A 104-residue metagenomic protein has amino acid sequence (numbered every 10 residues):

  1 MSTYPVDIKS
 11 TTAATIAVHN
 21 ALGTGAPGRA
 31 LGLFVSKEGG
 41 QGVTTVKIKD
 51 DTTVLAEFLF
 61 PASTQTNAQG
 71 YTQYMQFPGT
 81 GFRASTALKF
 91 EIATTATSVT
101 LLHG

Functional and structural regions predicted by a protein language model:
Y4-P27, E38-V46, D51, T66-A68 (+1 more regions): Surface-exposed ligand/attachment interfaces on beta-rich extracellular proteins
T11, H19, A62-S63, G79 (+1 more regions): Tight coil/turn sites that cap or link beta-strands
N20, G70-T80: Exposed aromatic-hydrophobic patches
L31-L33, T80-T94: Noncatalytic modules at the cell exterior or secretory-pathway interfaces, chiefly beta-strand-rich lectin/adhesion
S36, K47-D50, L59-P61, P78 (+2 more regions): Beta-strand-rich, repetitive solenoid scaffolds
A56-T66: Solvent-exposed serine/threonine-rich low-complexity stretches and specific carbohydrate-binding patches
S98-G104: Extended, polar beta-sheet/loop recognition surfaces of beta-rich domains that mediate binding to diverse ligands
